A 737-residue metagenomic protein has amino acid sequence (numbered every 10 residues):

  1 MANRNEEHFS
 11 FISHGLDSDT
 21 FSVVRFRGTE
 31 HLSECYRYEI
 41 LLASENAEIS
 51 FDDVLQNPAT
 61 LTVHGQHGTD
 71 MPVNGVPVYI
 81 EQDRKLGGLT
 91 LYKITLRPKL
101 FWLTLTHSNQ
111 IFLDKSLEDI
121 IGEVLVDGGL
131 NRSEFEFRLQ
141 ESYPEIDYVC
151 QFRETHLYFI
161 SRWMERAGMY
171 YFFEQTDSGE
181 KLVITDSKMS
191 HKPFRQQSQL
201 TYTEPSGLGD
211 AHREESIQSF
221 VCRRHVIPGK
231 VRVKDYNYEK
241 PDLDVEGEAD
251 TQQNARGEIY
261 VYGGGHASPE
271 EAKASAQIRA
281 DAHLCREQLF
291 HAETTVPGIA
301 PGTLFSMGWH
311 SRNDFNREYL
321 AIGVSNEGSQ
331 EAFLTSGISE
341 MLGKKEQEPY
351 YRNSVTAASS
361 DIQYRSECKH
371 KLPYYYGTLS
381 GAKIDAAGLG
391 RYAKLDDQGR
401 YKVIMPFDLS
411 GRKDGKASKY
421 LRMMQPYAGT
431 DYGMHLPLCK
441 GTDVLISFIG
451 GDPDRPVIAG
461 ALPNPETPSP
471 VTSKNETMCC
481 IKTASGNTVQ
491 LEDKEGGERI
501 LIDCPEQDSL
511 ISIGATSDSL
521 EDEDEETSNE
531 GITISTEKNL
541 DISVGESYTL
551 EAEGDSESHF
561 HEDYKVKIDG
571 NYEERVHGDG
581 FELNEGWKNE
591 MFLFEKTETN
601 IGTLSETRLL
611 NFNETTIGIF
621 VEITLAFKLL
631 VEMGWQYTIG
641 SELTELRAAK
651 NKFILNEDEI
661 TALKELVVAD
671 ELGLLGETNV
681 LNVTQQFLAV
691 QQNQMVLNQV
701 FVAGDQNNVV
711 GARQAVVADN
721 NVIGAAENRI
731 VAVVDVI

Functional and structural regions predicted by a protein language model:
M1-F112, R166, E287: Assembly/oligomerization scaffold segments
R27-E39, P269-R286, G411-Q425: Short, basic/aromatic beta-hairpin or loop at an interaction surface
E39-I49, L284-T295, Y427-G433: Short alpha-helix capping/helix-loop boundary micro-motifs
H67-N74, N313-I322, G451-A461: Short, Lys/Arg- and Gly-enriched loop/turn segments at beta-strand edges
T69, K85-L86, K115-F135, E141 (+1 more regions): Extended, domain-scale alpha-helical bundle/helix-rich regions
E81-L96, L182, E327-L342, E348 (+3 more regions): Short, solvent-exposed secondary-structure boundary/capping segments
M169, F173, I184-S187, L334 (+3 more regions): Structural signature for extended repeat/solenoid scaffolds and their inter-repeat hinge/linker regions, spanning
